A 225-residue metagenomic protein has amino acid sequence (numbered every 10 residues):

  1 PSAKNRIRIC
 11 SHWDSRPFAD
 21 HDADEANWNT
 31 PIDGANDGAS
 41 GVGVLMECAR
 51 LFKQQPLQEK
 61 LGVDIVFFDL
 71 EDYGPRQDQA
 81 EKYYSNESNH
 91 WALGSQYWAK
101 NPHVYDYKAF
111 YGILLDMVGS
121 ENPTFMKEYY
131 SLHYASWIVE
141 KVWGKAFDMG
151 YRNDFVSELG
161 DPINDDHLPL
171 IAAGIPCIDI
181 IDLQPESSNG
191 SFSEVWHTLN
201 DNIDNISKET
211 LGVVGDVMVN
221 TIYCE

Functional and structural regions predicted by a protein language model:
P1-D24: Acidic/His- and Gly-rich active-site-bordering loop/insert found across diverse amide/peptide-bond hydrolases
A3-I7, E59-D64, D106-Y111, F147 (+1 more regions): Loop/turn elements at helix/coil->beta-strand transitions in domains of secreted/extracellular proteins
K4-N5, F18, P75, N122-P123 (+1 more regions): Short, solvent-exposed loop/turn elements at domain surfaces
C10, V42, M46-A49, A92-A99 (+5 more regions): Extracytoplasmic/secreted envelope proteins and their assembly/folding machinery, especially bacterial periplasmic
S11-S15, F67-D69, D182-Q184: A mature extracytoplasmic/lumenal domain signature
A23-G34, H197-I203: A solvent-exposed, charged loop/short amphipathic helix patch at secondary-structure junctions
N29-W137: Acidic/histidine-rich catalytic neighborhood of metal-dependent amide-processing enzymes
Y111, V118-E225: Active-site-adjacent substrate-binding region of metalloamidase/peptidase-like peptide-processing proteins
